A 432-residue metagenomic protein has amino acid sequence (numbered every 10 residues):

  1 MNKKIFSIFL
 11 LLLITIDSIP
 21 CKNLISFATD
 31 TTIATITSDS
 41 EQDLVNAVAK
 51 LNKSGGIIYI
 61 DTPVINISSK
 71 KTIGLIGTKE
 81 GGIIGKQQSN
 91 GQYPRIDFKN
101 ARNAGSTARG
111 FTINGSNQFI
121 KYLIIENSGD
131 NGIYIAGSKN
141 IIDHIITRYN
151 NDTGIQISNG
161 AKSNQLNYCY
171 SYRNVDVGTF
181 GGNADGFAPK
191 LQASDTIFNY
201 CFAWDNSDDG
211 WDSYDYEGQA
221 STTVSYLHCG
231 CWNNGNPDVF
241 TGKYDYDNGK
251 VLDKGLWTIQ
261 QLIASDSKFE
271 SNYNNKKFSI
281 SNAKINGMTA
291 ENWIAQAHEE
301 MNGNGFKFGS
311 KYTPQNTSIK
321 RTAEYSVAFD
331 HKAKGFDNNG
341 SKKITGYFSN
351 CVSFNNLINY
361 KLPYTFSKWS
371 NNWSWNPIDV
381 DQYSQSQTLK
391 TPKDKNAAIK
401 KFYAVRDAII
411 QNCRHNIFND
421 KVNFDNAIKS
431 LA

Functional and structural regions predicted by a protein language model:
L10-S18: Hydrophobic core
D17-T31: Sec-dependent signal peptide cleavage junction
D30-I33, T37-Q42, V64-S69, G77-G129 (+1 more regions): Right-handed parallel beta-helix/beta-spiral solenoid domain characteristic of secreted/periplasmic
V48-G56: Beta-strand repeat architectures
K53, L75-K79, G91, A108 (+19 more regions): Parallel beta-helix/beta-solenoid
V64-I65, Q88, I96, A101 (+21 more regions): Beta-rich extracellular carbohydrate-active architectures
S69-G74, F98-T112, N127-Y134, Y149-S158 (+7 more regions): Extracellular beta-strand/beta-solenoid scaffold signature
D245, D253-Q296, Y347-S349, S353-A432: Acidic, glycine- and Ser/Thr-rich low-complexity intrinsically disordered tracts in extracellular/secreted proteins
